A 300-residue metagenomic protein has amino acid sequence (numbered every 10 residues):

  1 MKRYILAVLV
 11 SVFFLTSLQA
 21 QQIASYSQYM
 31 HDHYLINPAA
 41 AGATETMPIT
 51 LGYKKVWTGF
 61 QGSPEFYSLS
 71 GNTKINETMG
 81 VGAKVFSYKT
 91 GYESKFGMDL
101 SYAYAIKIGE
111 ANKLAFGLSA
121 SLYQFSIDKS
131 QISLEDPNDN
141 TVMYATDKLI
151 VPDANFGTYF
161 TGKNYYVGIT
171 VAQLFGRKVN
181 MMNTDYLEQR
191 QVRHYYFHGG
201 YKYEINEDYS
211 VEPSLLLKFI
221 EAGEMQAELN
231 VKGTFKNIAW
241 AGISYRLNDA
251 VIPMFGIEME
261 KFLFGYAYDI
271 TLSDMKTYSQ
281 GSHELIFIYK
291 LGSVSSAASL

Functional and structural regions predicted by a protein language model:
M1-Y4, I108-E110: Positively charged n-region of N-terminal signal peptides that target proteins for export
K2-I5, Q22-A24: Short, basic/polar N-terminal leader/transit segment immediately after the initiator methionine
Y4-T16: Sec-dependent N-terminal signal peptides
Q21-L300: Subset of outer-membrane beta-barrel
